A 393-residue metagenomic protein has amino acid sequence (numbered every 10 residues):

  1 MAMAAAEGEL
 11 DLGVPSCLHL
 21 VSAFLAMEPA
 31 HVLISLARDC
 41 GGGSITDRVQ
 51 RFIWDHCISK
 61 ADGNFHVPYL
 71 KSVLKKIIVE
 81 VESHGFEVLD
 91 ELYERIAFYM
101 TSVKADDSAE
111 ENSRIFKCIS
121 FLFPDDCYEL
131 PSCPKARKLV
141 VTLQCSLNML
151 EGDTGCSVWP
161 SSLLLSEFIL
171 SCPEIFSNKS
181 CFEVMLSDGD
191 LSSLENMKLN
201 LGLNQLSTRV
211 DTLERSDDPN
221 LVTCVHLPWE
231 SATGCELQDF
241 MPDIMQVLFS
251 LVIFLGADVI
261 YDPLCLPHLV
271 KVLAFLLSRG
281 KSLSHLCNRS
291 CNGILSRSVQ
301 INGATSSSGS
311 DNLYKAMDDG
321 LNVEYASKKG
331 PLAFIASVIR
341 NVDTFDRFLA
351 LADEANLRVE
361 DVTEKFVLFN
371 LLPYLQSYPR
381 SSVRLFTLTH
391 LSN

Functional and structural regions predicted by a protein language model:
M1-N393: S-adenosylmethionine-dependent methyltransferases
